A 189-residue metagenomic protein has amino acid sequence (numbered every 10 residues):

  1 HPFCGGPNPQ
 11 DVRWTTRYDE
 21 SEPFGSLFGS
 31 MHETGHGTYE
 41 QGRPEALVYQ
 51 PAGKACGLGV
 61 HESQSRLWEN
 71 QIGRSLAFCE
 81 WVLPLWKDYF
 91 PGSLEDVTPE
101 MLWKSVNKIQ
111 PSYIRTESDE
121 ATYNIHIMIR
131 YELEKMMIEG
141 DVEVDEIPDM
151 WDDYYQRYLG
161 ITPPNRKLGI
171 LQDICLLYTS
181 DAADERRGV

Functional and structural regions predicted by a protein language model:
H1-Q10: Catalytic zinc-binding patch centered on the HExxH motif and its immediate surroundings that defines zinc-dependent
T16-F28: Short pre-active-site segment immediately N-terminal to the catalytic Zn-binding motif
F28-Q41, E62-R66: Active-site recognition of the HExxH zinc-binding catalytic motif
G35, Y39-R43, E69-A77, K87 (+1 more regions): Hydrophobic/aromatic-lined pockets within catalytic cores
E40-S63: Post-HEXXH active-site segment of zinc metalloproteases
A55-G92: Post-HExxH zinc-binding segment in Zn-dependent metallohydrolases
F78-I174: Long, amphipathic alpha-helical stalk/connector segments used for oligomerization, subunit docking, or mechanical
Y178-E185: Conserved small/polar residues in nucleotide/adenosyl-binding loops
